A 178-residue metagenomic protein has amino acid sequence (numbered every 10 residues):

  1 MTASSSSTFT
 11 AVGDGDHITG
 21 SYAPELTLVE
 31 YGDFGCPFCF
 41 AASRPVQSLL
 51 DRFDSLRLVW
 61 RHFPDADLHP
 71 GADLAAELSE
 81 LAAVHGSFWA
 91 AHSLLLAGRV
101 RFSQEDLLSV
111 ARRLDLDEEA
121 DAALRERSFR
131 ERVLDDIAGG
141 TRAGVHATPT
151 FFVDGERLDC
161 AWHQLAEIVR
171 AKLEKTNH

Functional and structural regions predicted by a protein language model:
M1-T10, H178: N-terminal targeting signals for export/organelle localization
S4, V12-D14, V153: Residue-level signal for pocket-adjacent positions within structured domains
T8-L26, L50-D51: A short beta-strand-turn-helix
I18-T19, F102, L124, L158: Short clusters of hydrophobic/aromatic residues that line enzyme substrate/ligand-binding pockets
S21-A23, Y31, H146: A generic fold-level signal
A23-P24, L68, H163: Short capping/connector residues at structural and topological boundaries
T27-R112, T176: Structural alpha/beta surface segment adjacent to cysteine/selenocysteine redox centers across thiol/disulfide enzymes
F38-S48, S109-H178: C-terminal cap of thioredoxin/glutaredoxin-like
